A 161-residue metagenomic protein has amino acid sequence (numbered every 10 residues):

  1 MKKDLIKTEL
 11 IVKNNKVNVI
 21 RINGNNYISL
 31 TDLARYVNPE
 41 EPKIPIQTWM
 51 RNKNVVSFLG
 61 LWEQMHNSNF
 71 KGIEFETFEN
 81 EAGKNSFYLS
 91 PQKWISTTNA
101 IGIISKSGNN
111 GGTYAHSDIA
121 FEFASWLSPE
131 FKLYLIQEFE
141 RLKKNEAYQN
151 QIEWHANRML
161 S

Functional and structural regions predicted by a protein language model:
M1-S161: An anion-engaging/catalytic patch
